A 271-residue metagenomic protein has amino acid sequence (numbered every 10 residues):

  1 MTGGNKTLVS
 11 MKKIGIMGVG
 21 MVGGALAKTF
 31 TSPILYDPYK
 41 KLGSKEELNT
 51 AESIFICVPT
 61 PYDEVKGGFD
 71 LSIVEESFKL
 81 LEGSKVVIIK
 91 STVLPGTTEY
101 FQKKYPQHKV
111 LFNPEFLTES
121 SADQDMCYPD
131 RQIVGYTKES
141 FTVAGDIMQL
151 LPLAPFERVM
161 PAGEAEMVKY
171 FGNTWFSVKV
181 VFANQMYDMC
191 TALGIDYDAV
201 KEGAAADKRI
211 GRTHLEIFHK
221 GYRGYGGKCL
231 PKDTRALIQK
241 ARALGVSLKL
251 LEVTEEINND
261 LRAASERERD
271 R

Functional and structural regions predicted by a protein language model:
T2-K12, T191-R271: NAD(P)-dependent Rossmann-like dehydrogenase/reductase catalytic/cofactor-binding core
T2-S53: NAD(P)+-binding Rossmann beta1-loop-alpha1 motif at the extreme N-terminus of oxidoreductases
S32, Q102-L111, T118-T213, K240-S247 (+2 more regions): Internal alpha-helical scaffold of NAD(P)-dependent oxidoreductase catalytic cores
N49-T50, G83, Y128-P129: Alpha-helix C-terminal capping/helix-to-coil transition sites in glycosyltransferase folds
S53, P61-A122: Rossmann-like NAD(P)(H) cofactor-binding subdomain of soluble oxidoreductases
S53-C57, I133: Structural motif
